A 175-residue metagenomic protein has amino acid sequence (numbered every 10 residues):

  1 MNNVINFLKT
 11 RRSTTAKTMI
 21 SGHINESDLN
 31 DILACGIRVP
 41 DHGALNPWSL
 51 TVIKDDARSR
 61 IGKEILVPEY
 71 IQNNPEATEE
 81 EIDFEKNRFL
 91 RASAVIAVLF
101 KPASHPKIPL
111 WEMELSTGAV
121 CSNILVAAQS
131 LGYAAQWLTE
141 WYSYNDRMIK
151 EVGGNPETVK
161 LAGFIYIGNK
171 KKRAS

Functional and structural regions predicted by a protein language model:
M1-R91: N-terminal amphipathic, basic helical "cap/leader" segment at the start of enzyme domains
N3-T15, N155-S175: C-terminal helix-cap and adjacent tail motif
G36, I96, P102-E151: Small-aliphatic-rich amphipathic alpha-helix that forms the alpha element of a beta-alpha
T51-I53, I96-L99: Short, conserved beta-strand edge motifs with alternating hydrophobic and charged residues
D55-A57, K101-A103, N169-K172: Short loop segments at secondary-structure junctions
P68-E69, G153-P156: Short, hinge-like loop/turn segments at secondary-structure boundaries
R91, I96, F164-I167: C-terminal edge-of-domain segments
